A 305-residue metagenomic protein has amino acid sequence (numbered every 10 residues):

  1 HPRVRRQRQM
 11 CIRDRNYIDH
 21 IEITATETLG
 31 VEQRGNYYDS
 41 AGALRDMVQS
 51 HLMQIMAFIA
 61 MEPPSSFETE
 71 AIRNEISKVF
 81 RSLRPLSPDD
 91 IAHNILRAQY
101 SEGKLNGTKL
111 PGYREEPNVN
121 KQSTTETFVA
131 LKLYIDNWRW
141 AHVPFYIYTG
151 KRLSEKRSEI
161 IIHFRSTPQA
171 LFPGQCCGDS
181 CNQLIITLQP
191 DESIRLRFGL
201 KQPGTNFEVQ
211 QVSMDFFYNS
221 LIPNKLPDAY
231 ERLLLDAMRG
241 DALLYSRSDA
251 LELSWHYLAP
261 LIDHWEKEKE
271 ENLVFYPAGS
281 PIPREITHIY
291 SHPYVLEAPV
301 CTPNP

Functional and structural regions predicted by a protein language model:
H1-R8, I12: Single conserved hydrophobic/aromatic residue that forms the stacking wall/gate of nucleotide- or nucleobase-binding
Q9, N36-D39, S291: Short, surface-exposed amphipathic charged segments that create phosphate/polyanion-binding patches used for binding
R13-G30: NAD(P)-dependent dehydrogenases' Rossmann-like dinucleotide-binding region
G30-Y37, I55, K109-G112, Q210-D215 (+1 more regions): Short acidic (Asp/Glu) and glycine-rich catalytic loops that position anionic groups and cofactors
Q33-L44, L243-D249: Short, solvent-exposed helix-loop connector elements
S40-F172, G178-N182: Glycine-rich, aromatic-lined ligand/substrate-binding cores of catalytic and carbohydrate-binding domains
I91, A98-Y113, K121, L261 (+2 more regions): Structured mid-to-C-terminal alpha-helical surface segments
A130-K132, E155-I162, D179-L296: C-terminal helical cap and adjacent loop that interface with cofactors, partners, or active-site loops
